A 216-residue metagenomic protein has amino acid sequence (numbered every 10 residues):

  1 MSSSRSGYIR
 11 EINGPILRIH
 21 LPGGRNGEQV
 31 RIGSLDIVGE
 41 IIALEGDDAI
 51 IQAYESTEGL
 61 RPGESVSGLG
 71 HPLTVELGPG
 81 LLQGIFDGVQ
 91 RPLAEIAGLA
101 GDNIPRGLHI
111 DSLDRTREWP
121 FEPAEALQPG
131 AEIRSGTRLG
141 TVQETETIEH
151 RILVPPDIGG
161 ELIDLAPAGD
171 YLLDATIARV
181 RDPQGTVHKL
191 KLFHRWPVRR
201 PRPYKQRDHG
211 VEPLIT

Functional and structural regions predicted by a protein language model:
M1-P105: N-terminal accessory targeting/assembly segments
I9, I16, V142, E161-L162 (+1 more regions): Compositionally biased, intrinsically disordered low-complexity regions
P15-I19, A49-E55, R117-Q128, E161-A166: Short alpha-helix capping/helix-loop boundary micro-motifs
I19, V30, I41, I51 (+4 more regions): Generic structural hydrophobic/aromatic packing signal, biased to beta-strands
L21, S34, L69-G70, V89 (+4 more regions): Conserved "cap/hinge" positions at secondary-structure junctions
P22, E58, L73, E125 (+2 more regions): Residue "hotspots" at secondary-structure boundaries inside conserved domains
A43-A49, P79-Q90, I148-G169, V187-Y204: Short, compositionally biased
G98-P123, L127-P156, L172-T216: P-loop NTPase nucleotide-binding/switch module
